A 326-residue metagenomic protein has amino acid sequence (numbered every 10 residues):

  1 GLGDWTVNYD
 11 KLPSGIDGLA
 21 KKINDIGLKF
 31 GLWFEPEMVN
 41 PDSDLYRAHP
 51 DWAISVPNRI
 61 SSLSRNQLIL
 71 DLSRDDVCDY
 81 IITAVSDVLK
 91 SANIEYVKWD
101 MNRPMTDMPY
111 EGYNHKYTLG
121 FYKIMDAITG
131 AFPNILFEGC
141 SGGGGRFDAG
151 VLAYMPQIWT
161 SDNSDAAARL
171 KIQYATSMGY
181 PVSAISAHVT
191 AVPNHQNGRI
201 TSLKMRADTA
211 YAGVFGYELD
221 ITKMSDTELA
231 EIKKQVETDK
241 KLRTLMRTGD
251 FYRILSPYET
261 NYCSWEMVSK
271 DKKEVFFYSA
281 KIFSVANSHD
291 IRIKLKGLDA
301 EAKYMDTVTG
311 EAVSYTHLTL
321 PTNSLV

Functional and structural regions predicted by a protein language model:
G1, E37-S43, R103-M108, G144-A149 (+5 more regions): Flexible loop/turn segments at secondary-structure boundaries
G1-Y80, Y96: Aromatic-lined carbohydrate-binding/catalytic grooves of carbohydrate-active enzymes
G15, P57-G198, K223: Active-site neighborhood of glycoside hydrolase catalytic domains
I23, F137, A210, F277 (+1 more regions): Conserved, mostly hydrophobic/aromatic
A207-Y252: Catalytic cores of secreted or luminal carbohydrate-active enzymes
S256-D299: Carbohydrate-binding surface patches
K296-G310: Solvent-exposed beta-hairpin/edge-strand motifs
T316-T322: Conserved small/polar residues in nucleotide/adenosyl-binding loops
